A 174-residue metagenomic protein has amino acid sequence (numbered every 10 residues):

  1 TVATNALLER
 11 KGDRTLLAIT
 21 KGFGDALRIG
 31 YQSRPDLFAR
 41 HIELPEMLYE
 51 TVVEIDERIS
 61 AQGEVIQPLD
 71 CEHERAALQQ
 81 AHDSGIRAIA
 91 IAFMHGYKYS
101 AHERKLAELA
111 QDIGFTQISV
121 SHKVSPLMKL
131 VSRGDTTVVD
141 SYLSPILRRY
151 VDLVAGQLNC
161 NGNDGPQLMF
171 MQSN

Functional and structural regions predicted by a protein language model:
T1-N174: N-terminally biased helix-coil "hinge/interface" segments that flank
